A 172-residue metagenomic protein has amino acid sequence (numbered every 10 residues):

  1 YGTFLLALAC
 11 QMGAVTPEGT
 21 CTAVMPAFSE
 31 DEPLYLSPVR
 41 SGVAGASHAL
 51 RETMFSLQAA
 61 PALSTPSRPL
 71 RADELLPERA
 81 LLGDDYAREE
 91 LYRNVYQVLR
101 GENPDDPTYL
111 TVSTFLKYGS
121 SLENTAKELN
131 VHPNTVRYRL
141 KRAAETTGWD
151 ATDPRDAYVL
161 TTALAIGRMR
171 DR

Functional and structural regions predicted by a protein language model:
Y1-R172: Cytosolic nucleotide-utilizing catalytic cores of signal-transduction proteins
